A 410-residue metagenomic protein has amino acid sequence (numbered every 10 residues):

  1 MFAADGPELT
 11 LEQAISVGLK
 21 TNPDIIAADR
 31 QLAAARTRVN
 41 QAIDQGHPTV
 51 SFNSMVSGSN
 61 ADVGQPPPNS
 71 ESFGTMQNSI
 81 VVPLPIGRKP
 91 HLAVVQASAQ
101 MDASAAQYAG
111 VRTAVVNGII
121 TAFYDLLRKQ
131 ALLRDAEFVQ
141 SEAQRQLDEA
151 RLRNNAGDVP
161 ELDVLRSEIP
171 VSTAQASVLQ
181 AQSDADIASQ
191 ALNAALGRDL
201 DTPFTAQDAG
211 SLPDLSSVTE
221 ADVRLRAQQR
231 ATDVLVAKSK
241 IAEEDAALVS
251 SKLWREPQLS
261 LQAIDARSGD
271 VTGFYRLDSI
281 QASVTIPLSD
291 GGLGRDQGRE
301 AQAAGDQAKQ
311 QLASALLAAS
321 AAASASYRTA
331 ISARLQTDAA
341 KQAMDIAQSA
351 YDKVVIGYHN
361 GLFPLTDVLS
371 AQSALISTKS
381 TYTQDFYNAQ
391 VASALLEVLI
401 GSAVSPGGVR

Functional and structural regions predicted by a protein language model:
F2-A4, N60, T381-R410: Acidic, low-complexity, intrinsically disordered peripheral segments
F2-T21: Short N-terminal segments immediately surrounding and downstream of signal-peptide cleavage
A4-P7, N53-K89, A93, T205-S217 (+3 more regions): Small/polar, glycine/serine/threonine/aspartate-rich low-complexity segments that form flexible
L9, V111-R226, S326-T329, A333 (+3 more regions): Periplasmic alpha-helical coiled-coil/stalk elements that build and connect Gram-negative outer-membrane
I15-L19, V159, D163-V164, E168 (+3 more regions): Amphipathic alpha-helical coiled-coil scaffold segments and their short linker/junction regions
S16-I26, A33-P48, N78-Q96, A106-T113 (+8 more regions): A glycine-/polar-enriched beta->alpha junction
A27-A42, V111, V115-A136, R145-D148 (+5 more regions): Amphipathic alpha-helical coiled-coil segments
